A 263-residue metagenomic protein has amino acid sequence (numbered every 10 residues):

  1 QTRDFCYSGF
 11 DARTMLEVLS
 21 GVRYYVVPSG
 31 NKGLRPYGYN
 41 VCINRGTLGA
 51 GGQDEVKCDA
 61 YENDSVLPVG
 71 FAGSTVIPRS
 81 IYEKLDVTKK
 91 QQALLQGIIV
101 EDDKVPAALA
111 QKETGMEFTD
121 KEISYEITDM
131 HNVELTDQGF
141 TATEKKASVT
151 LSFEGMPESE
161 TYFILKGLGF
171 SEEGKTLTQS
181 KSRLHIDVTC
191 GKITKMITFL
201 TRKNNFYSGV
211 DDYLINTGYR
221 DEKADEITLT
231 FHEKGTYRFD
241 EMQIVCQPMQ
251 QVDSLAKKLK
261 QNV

Functional and structural regions predicted by a protein language model:
Q1-V263: Soluble catalytic regions of membrane-associated enzymes that act on cell-envelope and secretory-pathway components
